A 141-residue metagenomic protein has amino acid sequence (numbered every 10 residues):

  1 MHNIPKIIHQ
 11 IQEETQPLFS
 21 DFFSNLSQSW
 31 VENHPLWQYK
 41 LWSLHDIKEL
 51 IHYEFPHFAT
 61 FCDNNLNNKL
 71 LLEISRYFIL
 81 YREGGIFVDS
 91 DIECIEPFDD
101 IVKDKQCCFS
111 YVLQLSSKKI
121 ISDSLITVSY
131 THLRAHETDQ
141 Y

Functional and structural regions predicted by a protein language model:
M1-P56, Y130: N-terminal anchoring/stem segment of glycosyltransferases
P5, S122-D123: Extracellular structured ligand-interaction cores
F23-S27, E73, K119: A structural signal for well-ordered alpha-helical scaffolds and beta->alpha junctions
E49, Y53-N65, K69-L70: An acidic/histidine-cluster motif and surrounding catalytic segment that typifies divalent-metal-assisted enzyme active
K69-K118: GT-A fold catalytic core of metal-dependent nucleotide-sugar glycosyltransferases, centered on the diacidic
L125-T127: Conserved hydrophobic/aromatic beta-strand scaffold that supports enzyme active sites
T131-T138: Conserved small/polar residues in nucleotide/adenosyl-binding loops
Y141: Cationic, low-complexity basic patches in intrinsically disordered or flexible, solvent-exposed regions
